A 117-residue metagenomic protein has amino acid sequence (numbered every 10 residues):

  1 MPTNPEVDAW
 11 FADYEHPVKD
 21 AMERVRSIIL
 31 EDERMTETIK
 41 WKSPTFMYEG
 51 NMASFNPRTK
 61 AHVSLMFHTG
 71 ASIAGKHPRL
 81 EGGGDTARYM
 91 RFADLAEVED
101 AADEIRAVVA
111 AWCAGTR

Functional and structural regions predicted by a protein language model:
M1-R117: Charge-dense, helix-prone N-terminal extensions
